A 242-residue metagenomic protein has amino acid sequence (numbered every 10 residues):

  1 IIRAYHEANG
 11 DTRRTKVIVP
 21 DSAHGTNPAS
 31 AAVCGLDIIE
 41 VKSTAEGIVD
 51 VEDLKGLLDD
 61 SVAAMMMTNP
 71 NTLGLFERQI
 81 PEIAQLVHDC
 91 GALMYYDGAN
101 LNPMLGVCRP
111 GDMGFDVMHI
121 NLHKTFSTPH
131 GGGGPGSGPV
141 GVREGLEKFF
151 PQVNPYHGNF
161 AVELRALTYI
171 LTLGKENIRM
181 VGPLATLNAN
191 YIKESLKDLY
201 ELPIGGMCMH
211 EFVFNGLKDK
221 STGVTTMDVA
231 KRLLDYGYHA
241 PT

Functional and structural regions predicted by a protein language model:
I1-P151, V224: Conserved PLP-enzyme active-site core in the AAT-like
L36, A92, F115, K175 (+2 more regions): Short aromatic/hydrophobic-glycine micro-motifs
D53, E82, N177-M180, D228: An acidic, carboxylate-rich microenvironment
P81, Q85, E194, M227 (+1 more regions): Solvent-exposed alpha-helical segments within well-ordered globular domains of core cellular machineries
V117-H210, N215-K220: Active-site C-terminal subdomain of aminotransferase-like
K220-M227: Short, conserved charged micro-motifs
L234-T242: Conserved PLP cofactor-binding pocket of PLP-dependent enzymes
